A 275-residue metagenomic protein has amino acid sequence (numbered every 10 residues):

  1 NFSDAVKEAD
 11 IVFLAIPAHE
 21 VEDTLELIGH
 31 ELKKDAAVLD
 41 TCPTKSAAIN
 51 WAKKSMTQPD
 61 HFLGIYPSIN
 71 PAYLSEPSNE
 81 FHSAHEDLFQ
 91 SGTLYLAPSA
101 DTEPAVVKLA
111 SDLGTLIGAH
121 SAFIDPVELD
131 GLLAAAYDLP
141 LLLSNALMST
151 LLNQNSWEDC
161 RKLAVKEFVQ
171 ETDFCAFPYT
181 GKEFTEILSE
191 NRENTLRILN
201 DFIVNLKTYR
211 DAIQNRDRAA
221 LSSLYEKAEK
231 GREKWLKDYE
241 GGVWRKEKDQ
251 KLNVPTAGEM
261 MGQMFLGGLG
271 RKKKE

Functional and structural regions predicted by a protein language model:
N1, A122-I124: Short acidic-hydrophobic, aromatic-tinged amphipathic segments that line or gate anion-handling sites
F2-T57: Rossmann-fold NAD(P) dinucleotide-binding segment
K45, Y66-P71, A100, V127-D130 (+5 more regions): Glycine-rich beta-alpha junction loops
A48, A52-H120, D130-L133: Rossmann-fold dinucleotide-binding core
P104-I117, E128-N155, R161-T180, L196-V204: Active-site-proximal catalytic alpha-helix in oxidoreductases
M148-L188, R192, E247-E275: A hydrophobic C-terminal alpha-helical subdomain
E158-R232: Interdomain hinge/lid region at the active-site interface of Rossmann-like NAD(P)-dependent oxidoreductases
R192, L206-E275: NAD(P)-dependent dehydrogenase/reductase Rossmann-like domain
